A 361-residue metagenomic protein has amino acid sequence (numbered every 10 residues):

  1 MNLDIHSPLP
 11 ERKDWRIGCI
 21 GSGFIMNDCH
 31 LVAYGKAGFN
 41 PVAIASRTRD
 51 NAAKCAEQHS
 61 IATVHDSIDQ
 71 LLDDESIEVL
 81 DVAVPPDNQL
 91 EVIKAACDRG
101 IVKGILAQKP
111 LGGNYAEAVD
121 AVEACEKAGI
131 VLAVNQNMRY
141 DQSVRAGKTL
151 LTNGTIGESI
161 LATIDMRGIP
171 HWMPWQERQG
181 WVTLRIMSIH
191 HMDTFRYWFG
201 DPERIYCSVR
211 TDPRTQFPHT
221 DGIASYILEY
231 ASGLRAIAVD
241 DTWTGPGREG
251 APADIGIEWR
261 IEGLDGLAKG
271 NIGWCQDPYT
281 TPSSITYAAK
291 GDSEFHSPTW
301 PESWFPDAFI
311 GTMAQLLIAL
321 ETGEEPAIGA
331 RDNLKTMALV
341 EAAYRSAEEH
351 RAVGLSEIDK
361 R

Functional and structural regions predicted by a protein language model:
M1-H59: N-terminal Rossmann-like dinucleotide-binding module
M1-K13, V79-D81, T280, Q315-R361: C-terminal helix-rich "cap/oligomerization" subdomain common to oxidoreductases
M1-L3, I186-D277, I310-T322, E341 (+1 more regions): Contiguous beta-strand/loop segments that form the cofactor/metal-binding neighborhood of enzyme cores
I25, R47, P301-M313: Active-site loop of classical SDR/Rossmann-like NAD(P)-dependent oxidoreductases, centered on the catalytic Tyr-X3-Lys
I61-I68: Conserved SAM-binding strand-loop segment of SAM-dependent methyltransferases
E78-V79, L90-R139, G154: Beta-strand-loop-alpha-helix segment that lines the small-molecule cofactor/substrate pocket of alpha/beta enzymes
V131, M138-D221, Y226-I227, H350: Predominantly a Rossmann-like dinucleotide-binding segment in NAD(P)-dependent oxidoreductases
